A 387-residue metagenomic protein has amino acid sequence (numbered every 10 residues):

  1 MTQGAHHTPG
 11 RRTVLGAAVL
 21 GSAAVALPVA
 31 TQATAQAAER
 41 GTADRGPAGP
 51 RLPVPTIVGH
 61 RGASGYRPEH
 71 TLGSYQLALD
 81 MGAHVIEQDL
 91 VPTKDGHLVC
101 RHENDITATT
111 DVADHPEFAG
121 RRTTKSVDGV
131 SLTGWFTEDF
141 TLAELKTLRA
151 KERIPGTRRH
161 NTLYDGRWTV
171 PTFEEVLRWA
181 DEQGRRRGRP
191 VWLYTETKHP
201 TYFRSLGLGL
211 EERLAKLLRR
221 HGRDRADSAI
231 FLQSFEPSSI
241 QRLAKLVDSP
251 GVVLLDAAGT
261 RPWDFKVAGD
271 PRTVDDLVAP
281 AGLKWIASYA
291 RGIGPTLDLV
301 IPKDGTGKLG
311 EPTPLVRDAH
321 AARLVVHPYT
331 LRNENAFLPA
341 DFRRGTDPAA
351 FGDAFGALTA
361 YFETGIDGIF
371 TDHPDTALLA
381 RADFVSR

Functional and structural regions predicted by a protein language model:
T2-R387: Phosphate-group recognition and catalysis centered on beta-loop-alpha active-site segments
